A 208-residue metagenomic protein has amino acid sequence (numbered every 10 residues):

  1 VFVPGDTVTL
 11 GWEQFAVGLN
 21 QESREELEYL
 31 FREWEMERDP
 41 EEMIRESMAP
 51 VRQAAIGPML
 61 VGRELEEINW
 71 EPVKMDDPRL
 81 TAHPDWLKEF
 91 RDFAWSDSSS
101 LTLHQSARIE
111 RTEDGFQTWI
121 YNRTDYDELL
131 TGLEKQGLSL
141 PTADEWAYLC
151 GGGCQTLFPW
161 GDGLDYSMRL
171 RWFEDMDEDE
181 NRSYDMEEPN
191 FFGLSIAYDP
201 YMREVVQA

Functional and structural regions predicted by a protein language model:
V1-S139, D144: Extended beta-strand/loop cores of jelly-roll/beta-sandwich
R108, T112-A208: Functional-site microenvironments in short loops/helix caps that host divalent-cation chemistry
